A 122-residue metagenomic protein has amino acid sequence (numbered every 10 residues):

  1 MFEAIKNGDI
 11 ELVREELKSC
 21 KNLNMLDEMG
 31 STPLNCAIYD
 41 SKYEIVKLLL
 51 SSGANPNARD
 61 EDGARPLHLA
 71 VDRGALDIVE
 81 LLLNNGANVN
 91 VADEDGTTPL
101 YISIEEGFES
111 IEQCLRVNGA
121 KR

Functional and structural regions predicted by a protein language model:
M1-S19, E28-S31: Intrinsically disordered, low-complexity regulatory segments in ankyrin-centric signaling systems
E3-G8, C36-K42, L69-A75, I102-F108: Ankyrin repeat A-helix N-terminal signature
D9-L17, K42-L50, A75-L83, F108-R116: Ankyrin repeat structural motif
D93-R122: Leucine-rich solenoid repeat scaffolds
